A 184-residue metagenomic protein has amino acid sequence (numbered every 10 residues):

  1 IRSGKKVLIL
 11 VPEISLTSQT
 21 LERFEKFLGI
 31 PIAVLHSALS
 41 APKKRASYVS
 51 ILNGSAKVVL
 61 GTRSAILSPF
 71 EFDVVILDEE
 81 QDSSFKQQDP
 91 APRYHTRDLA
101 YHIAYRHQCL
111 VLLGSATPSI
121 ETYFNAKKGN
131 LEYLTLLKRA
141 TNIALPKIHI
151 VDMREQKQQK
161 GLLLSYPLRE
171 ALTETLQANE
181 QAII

Functional and structural regions predicted by a protein language model:
R2-V7, G29-P31, L131-Y133: Post-Walker A helix-loop "phosphate-sensing" segment adjacent to the P-loop in P-loop NTPases
S3-E25, K43: Conserved Walker A/P-loop ATP-binding site and its immediately adjacent core in helicase/helicase-like ATPase domains
G4-K5, G54, Q108, N179: Glycine-centered short loops/turns at secondary-structure junctions
T17-Q19, P42-R45, L67-P69, S83-K86 (+3 more regions): Switch/connector loops and helix/strand junctions flanking conserved nucleotide-binding motifs in nucleotide-processing
R23-V59, I66-F72: Conserved motor-coupling elements within RecA-like helicase/translocase cores
I32-A41, D82-Y94, R154-G161: Flexible beta-alpha connector loops of hexameric P-loop NTPases
I51, K57-V58, A65-L112: SF2 helicase catalytic motif II
R97-I183: Conserved interdomain linker/interface between the two RecA-like ATPase lobes of SF2 helicase motors
